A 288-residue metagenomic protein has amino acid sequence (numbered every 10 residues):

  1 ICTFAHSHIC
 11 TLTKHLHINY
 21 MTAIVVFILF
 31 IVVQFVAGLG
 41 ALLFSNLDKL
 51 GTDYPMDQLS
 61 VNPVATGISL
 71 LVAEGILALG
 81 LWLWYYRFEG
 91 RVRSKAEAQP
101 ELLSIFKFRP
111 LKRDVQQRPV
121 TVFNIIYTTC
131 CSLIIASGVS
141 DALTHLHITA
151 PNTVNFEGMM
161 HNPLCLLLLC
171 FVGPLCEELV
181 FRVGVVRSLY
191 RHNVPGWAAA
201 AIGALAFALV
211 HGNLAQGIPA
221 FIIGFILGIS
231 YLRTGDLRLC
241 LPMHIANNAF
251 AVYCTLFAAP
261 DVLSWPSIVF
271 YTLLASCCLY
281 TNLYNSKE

Functional and structural regions predicted by a protein language model:
F4-H8, L12: Intrinsic disorder
V25-E101, V269: Alpha-helical transmembrane segments in multi-pass membrane proteins
F44-T66, K95-L179, R187, R191-H192: Juxtamembrane helix-loop-helix connectors linking adjacent transmembrane helices in multi-pass membrane enzymes
D57-L77, H161-L169, V194-G203, D236-L239 (+1 more regions): Membrane-interface starts of transmembrane alpha-helices
V139-D141, I245-E288: C-terminal membrane module of polytopic membrane proteins
C176-I202, I229-D236: Membrane-interface helix/loop boundary segments of multi-pass membrane proteins
I202-A206, P242, A246: Hydrophobic residues within alpha-helical transmembrane segments of multi-pass solute transporters/permease subunits
L209-A215, P260-V262: Membrane-interface helix caps and helix-loop-helix hairpins in membrane proteins
